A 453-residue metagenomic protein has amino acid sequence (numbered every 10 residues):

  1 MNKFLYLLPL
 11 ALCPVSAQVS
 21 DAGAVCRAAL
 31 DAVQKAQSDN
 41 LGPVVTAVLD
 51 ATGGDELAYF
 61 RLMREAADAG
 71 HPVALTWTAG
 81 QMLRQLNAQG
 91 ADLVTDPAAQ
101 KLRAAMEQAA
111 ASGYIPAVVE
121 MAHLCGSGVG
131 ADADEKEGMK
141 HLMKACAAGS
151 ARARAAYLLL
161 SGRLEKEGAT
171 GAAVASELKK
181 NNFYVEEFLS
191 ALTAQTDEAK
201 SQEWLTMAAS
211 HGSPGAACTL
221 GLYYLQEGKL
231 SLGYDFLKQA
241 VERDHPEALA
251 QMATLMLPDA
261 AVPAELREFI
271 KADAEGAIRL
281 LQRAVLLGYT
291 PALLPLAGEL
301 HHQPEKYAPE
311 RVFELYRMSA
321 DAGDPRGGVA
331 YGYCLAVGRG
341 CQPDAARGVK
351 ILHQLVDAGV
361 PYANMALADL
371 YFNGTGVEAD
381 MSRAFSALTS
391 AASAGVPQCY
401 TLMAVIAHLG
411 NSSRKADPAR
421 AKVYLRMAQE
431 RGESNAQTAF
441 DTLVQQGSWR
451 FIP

Functional and structural regions predicted by a protein language model:
A17-R61, V73, G80-N87, D96 (+5 more regions): N-terminal leader/linker segments that initiate helical-solenoid repeat arrays
A32-N40, G54, A69-H71, Q85 (+18 more regions): Short helix-capping/linker turns of helical repeat alpha-solenoids
P43-D50, W77-Q89, E120-S127, L159-R163 (+8 more regions): Hydrophobic face of amphipathic alpha-helices that form TPR/SEL1-like repeat modules and related alpha-solenoid
G54-A58, Q89-A105, D132-H141, L164-A173 (+7 more regions): Structural signature of tandem alpha-helical TPR/SEL1-like repeats, specifically the intra-repeat loop/turn
A58, A74, A117, A153 (+8 more regions): TPR alpha-solenoid repeat register
E65-A66, Q108-A109, A145, E177-L178 (+7 more regions): Canonical positions in the second alpha-helix
M139-A147, L158, A416-S434: TPR/TPR-like (Sel1-like) alpha-helical repeat modules
K422, R426-P453: Terminal, low-structured helical/coil segments at or just beyond the last alpha-helical repeat
